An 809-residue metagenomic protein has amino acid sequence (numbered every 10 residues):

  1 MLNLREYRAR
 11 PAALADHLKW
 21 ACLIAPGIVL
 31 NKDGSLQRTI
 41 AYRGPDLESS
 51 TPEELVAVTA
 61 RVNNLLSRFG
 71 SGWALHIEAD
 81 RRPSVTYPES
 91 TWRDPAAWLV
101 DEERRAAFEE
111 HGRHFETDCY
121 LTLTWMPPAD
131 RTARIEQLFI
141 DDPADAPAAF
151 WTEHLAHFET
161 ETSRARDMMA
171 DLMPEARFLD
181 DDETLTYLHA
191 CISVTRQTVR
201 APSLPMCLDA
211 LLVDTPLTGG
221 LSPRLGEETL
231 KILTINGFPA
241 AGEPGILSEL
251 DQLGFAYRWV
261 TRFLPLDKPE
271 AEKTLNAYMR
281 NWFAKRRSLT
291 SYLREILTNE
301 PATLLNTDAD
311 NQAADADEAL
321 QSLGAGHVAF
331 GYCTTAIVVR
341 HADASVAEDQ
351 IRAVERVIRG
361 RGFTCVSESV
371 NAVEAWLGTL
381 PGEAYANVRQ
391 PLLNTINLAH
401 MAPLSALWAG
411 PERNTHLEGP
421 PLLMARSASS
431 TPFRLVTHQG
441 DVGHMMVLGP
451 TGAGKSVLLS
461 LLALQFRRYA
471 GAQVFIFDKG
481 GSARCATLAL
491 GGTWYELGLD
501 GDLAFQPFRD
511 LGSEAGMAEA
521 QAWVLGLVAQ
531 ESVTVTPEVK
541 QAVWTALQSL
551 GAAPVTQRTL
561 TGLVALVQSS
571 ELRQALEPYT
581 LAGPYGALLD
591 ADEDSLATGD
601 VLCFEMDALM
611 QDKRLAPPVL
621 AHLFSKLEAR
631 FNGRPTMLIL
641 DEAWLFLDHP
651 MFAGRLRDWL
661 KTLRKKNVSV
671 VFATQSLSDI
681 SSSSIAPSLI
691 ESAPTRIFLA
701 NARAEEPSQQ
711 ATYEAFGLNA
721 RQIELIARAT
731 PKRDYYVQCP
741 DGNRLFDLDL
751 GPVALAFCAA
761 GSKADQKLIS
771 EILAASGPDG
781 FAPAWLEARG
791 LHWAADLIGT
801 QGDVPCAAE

Functional and structural regions predicted by a protein language model:
M1-A409: Extended, folded cores of ATP/NTP-driven motor/assembly subunits in large transport and secretion machines
P45, P52-R68, K273, A277 (+10 more regions): P-loop NTPase motor domains
Q439, T451: The conserved Walker
V447: Hydrophobic anchor at the beta1->P-loop junction of P-loop NTPases
A453-Q506: Walker A/P-loop NTP-binding active-site region of P-loop NTPases, recognizing the glycine-rich GxxxxGKT/S
G492-Y495, I685-L699: A short helix-turn-beta junction within AAA+ P-loop NTPase domains corresponding to the substrate/partner-engaging
L511-E514, E691-A715: Conserved P-loop NTPase catalytic core
F716-I772: Conserved P-loop NTPase
